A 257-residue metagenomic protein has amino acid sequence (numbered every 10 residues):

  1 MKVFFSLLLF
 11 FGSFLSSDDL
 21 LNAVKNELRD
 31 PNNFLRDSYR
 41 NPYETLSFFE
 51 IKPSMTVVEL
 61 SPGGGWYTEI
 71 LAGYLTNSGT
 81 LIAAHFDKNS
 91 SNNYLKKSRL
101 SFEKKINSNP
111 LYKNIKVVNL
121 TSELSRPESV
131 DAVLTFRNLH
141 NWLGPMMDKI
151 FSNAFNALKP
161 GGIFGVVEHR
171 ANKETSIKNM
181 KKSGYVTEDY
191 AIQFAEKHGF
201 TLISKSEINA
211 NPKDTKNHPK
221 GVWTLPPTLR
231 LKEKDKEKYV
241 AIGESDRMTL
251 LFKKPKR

Functional and structural regions predicted by a protein language model:
D19-P53: Class I SAM-dependent methyltransferase Rossmann-like catalytic core, especially the SAM/SAH-binding loop
P53-G63: Conserved class I S-adenosyl-L-methionine
S54, N77-S78, L158-F164: Short glycine-dipeptide loop
A72-G73, D148-G161: A short glycine-rich, Lys/Arg-flanked "PGG" loop and its adjoining helix->strand segment in the class I
I82, G161-R170: Conserved beta-strand signature within the Rossmann-like core of class I S-adenosyl-L-methionine
N119-L120, N141-A154: A short, conserved alpha-helix within the catalytic core of class I
E123-V133: A short acidic, Gly/Pro-enriched loop at the edge of an enzyme's catalytic core that lines a small-molecule cofactor
T215-R257: Core SAM-dependent methyltransferase catalytic element
